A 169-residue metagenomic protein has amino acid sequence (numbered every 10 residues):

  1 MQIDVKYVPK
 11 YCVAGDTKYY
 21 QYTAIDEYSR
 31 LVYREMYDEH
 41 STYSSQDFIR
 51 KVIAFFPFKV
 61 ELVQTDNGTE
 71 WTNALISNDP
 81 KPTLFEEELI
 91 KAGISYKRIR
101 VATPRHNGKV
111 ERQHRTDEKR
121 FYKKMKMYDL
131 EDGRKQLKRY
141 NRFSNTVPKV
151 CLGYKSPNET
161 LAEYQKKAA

Functional and structural regions predicted by a protein language model:
M1-I25, L31, D47, F58: Mobile-element integrase/transposase regions, centering on the N-terminal DNA-binding/Zn-coordinating module
V5, E27, E39, N67: Residues immediately flanking
T17, E35-L62: Active-site beta-loop-alpha junctions of metal-dependent nucleic acid enzymes, especially the RNase H-like/DDE
R30, V63-D66: Buried hydrophobic side chains on well-structured beta-strands
L31-E35, K97-I99, K123: Short small-residue beta-strand/loop micro-motif enriched in glycine and branched aliphatics
M36-Y37, N73-D79: Short, solvent-exposed loop/turn segments at secondary-structure boundaries
T65-N67, I76-D79, L84-L89, I94-K119 (+3 more regions): RNase H-like two-metal-ion nuclease catalytic core shared by retroviral integrases and related mobile-element nucleases
A92-I94, R115-A169: C-terminal domain-tail junction helix/linker
